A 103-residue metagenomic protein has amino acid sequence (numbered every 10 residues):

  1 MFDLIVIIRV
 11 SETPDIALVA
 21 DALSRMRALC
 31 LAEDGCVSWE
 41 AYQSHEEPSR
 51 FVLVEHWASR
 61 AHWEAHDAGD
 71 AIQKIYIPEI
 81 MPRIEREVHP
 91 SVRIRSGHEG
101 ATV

Functional and structural regions predicted by a protein language model:
F2, E40-S49, I75-V103: Glycine-rich beta-strand-turn "strand-cap" elements at beta-sheet edges
F2-R9: Active-site-flanking beta-strand signature of metal-NTP-handling nucleotidyl enzymes and homologous cyclase-like
V6, V19, W39, L53 (+1 more regions): Hydrophobic pocket/interface hotspot
R9-V19: Short, surface-exposed ligand-recognition loops at beta-strand->loop->(often short) alpha-helix junctions that present
V10, L53, R86: Localized chelating/binding microdomains that coordinate divalent metal ions or stabilize phosphate-bearing
E12-T13, E47-P48, A58-A61: Short, charged/polar surface micro-motifs in flexible loops or helix N-caps
S24-V52: Short, glycine- and small/hydrophobic-rich beta-strand elements in well-ordered beta-sheets
L31-A32, V37, H56-H89: An amphipathic, aromatic/His-enriched active-site/gating alpha helix that lines ligand/cofactor pockets
